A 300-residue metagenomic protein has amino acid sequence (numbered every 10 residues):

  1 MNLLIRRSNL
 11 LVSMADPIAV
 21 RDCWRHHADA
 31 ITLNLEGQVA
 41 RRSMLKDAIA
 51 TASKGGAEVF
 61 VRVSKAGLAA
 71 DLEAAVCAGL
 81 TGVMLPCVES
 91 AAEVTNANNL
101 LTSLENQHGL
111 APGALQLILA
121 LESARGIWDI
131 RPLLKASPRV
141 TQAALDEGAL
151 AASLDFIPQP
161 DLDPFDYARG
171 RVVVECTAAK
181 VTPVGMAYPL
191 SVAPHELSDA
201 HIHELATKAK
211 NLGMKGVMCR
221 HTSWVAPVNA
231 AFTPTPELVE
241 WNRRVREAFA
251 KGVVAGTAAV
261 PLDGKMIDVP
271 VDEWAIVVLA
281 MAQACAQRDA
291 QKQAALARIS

Functional and structural regions predicted by a protein language model:
M1-S300: Expand to "…catalyze enediolate/carbanion chemistry for C-C bond making/breaking, isomerization, decarboxylation
